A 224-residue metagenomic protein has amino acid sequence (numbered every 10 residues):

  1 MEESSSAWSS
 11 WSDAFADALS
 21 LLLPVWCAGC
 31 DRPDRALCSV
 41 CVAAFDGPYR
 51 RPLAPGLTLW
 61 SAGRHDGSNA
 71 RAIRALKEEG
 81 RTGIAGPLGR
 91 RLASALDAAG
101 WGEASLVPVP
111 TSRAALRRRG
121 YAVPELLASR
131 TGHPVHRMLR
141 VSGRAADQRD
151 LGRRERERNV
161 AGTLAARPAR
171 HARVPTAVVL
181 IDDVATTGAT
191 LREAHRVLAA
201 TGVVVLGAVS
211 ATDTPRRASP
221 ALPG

Functional and structural regions predicted by a protein language model:
M1-G224: Glycine-rich phosphate/pyrophosphate-handling loop used in enzymes and phosphotransfer proteins
